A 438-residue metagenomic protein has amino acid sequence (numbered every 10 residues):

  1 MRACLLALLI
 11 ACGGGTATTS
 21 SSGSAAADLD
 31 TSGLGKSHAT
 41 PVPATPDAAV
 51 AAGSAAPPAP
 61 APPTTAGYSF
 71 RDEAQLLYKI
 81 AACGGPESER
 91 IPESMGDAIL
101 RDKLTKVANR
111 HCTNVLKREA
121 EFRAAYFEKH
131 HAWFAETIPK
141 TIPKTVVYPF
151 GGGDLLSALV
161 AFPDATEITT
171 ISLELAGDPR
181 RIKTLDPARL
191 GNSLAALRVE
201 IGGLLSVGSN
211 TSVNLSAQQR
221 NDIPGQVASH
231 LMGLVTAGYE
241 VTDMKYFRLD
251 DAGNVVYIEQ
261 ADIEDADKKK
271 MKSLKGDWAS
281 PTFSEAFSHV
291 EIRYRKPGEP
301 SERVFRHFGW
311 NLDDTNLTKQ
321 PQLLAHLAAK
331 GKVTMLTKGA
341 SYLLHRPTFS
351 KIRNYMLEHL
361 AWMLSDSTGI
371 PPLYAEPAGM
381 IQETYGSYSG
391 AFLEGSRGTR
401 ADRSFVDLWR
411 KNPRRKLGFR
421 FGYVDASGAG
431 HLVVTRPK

Functional and structural regions predicted by a protein language model:
M1-A7: Sec-dependent signal peptide recognition, specifically the positively charged N-region followed immediately by
A7, G15-T16, P86, V115: General secretory precursor processing signal
L8, A17-T19, A27, S37-A39 (+2 more regions): Intrinsically disordered, low-complexity, compositionally biased regions/tails
T16, S22-S24, D47, S54: Acidic, Pro/Ser/Gly/Ala-rich intrinsically disordered segments
L29-G202, S284, K296-K438: Non-globular targeting/processing and membrane-anchoring segments
S206-F283, H289: Short helix-loop boundary/capping segments
S288-Y294: Soluble extramembrane regions of membrane proteins in the secretory/endomembrane system
